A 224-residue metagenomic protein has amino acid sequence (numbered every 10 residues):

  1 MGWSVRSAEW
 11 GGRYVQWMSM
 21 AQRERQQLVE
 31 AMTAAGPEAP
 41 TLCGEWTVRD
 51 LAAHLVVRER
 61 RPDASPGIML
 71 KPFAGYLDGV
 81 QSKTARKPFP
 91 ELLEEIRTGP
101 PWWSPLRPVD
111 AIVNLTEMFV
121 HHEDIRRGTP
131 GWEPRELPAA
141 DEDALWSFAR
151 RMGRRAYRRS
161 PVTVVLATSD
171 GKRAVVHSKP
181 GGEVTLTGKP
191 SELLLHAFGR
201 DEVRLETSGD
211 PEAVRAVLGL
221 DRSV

Functional and structural regions predicted by a protein language model:
G2-M20, A35-E38, R61-Y76, E91-V224: Structured surface interface patches that mediate subunit assembly and partner/cofactor docking
S19-W46, R58, P62: Surface/interface-facing alpha-helical segments and adjacent flexible terminal/loop regions used for partner/assembly
A21-E30, A85-R97: Short, charged, amphipathic alpha-helices and their helix-cap/turn boundaries
R25, A52-A53, P190: Alpha-helical structural signal
P40-P90: Glycine/small-residue-rich interface belts in oligomeric ring/scaffold proteins and their assembly partners
